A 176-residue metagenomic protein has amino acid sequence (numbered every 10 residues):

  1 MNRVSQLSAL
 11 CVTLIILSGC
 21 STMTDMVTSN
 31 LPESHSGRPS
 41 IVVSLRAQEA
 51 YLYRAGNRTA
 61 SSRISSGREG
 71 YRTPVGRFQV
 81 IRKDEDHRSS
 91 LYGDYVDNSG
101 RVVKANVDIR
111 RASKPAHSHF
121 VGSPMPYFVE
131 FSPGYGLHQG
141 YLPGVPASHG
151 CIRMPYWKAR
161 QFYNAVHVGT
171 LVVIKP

Functional and structural regions predicted by a protein language model:
M1-A9: Bacterial N-terminal signal peptides that target proteins for export
V27-G56: Post-signal peptide N-terminal segment of mature Sec-exported envelope proteins
R46-Q48, A55-R58, G67-E69, K83-D86 (+3 more regions): Solvent-exposed coil/turn segments that connect beta secondary-structure elements in extracytoplasmic/periplasmic
R58-E69, G93-G100: Short Gly/aromatic-enriched secondary-structure transition segments
V75, D94-P176: Exported/periplasmic cell-wall-interacting domains
